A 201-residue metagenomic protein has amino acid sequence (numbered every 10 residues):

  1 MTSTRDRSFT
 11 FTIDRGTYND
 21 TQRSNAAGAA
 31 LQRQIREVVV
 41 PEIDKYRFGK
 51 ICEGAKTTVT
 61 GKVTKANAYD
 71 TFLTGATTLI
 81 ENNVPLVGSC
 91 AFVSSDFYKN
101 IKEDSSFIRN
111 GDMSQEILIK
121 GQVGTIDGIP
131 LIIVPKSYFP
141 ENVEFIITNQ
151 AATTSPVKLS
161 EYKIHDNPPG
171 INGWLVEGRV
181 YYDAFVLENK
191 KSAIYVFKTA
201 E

Functional and structural regions predicted by a protein language model:
M1-R7, Q22, D104-E201: Sequence/fold signature of self-assembling virion shell proteins
R5-Y18: Residues forming anionic-ligand binding surfaces in small-molecule and nucleic-acid pockets of primarily soluble enzymes
R15-N82, Y195-E201: Alpha-helical scaffold segments that mediate packing/assembly in large oligomeric complexes
D44-F48, P85-G88, F185-V186: Intrinsically disordered or highly flexible coil/loop and linker segments, enriched in small and charged/polar residues
E53-V123: Extended, solvent-exposed, turn-rich assembly/linker loops in the middle of proteins
